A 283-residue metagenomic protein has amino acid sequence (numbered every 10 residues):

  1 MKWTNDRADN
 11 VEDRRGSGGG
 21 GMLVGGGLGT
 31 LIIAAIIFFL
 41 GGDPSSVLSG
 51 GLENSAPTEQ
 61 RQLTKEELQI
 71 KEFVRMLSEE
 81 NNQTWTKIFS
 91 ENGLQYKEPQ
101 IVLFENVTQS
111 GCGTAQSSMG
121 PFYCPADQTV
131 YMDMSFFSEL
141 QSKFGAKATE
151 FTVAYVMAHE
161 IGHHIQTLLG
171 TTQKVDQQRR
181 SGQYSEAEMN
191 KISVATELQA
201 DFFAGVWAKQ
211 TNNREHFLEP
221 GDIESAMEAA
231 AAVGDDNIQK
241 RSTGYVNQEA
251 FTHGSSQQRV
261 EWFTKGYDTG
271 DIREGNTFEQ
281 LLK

Functional and structural regions predicted by a protein language model:
M1-L63: Long amphipathic alpha-helical segments used for membrane anchoring, targeting, substrate engagement, or oligomerization
A35, W85, M132, Y155-L168 (+2 more regions): Active-site recognition of the HExxH zinc-binding catalytic motif
F38, G42-G113, S117-S118: A metal-dependent hydrolase signature that marks the N-terminal structural subdomain at the beginning of catalytic folds
L63-V74, S118-G120, L140-T152, Y184-T196 (+2 more regions): Second-shell loop/turn segments in exported
L68, E72-Y96, N190-I238: Short helix/loop segments within enzyme catalytic domains that coordinate or immediately flank catalytic cofactors
T114-A154, H164-T167: Active-site scaffold of zinc-dependent metalloenzymes
T167-E197: Post-HEXXH active-site segment of zinc metalloproteases
A231-K283: Pan-zinc metallopeptidase signature
